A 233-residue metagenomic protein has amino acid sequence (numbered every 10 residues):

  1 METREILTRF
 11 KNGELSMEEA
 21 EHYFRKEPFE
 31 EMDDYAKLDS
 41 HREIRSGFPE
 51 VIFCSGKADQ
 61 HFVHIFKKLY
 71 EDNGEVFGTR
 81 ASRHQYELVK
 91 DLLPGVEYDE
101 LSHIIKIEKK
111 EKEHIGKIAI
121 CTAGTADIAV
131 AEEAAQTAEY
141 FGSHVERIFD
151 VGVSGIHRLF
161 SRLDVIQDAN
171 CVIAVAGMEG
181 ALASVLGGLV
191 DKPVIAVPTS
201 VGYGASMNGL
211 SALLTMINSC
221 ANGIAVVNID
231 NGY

Functional and structural regions predicted by a protein language model:
M1-E87, D91-L92, V96: Long amphipathic alpha-helical segments
P49-I52, K117-A123, V172-A174, V226-N228: Short glycine-rich or small-residue beta-strand-to-loop segments that form or flank ligand, phosphate, metal/Fe-S
Q60-F62, D127-E132, I156-H157, A176-V185 (+1 more regions): Short glycine/serine/threonine-rich phosphate/pyrophosphate-binding segments that cradle anionic phosphate groups
I104-K106, H144-V165, L210-S211, N228-D230: Glycine-rich oxoanion-binding loops at beta->alpha junctions
I115-H157: Glycine-rich phosphate/diphosphate-binding loop of Rossmann-like nucleotide-binding domains
T122, V201, A205-Y233: C-terminal binding/interaction regions
S161-T199: Glycine-rich phosphate-binding loop
